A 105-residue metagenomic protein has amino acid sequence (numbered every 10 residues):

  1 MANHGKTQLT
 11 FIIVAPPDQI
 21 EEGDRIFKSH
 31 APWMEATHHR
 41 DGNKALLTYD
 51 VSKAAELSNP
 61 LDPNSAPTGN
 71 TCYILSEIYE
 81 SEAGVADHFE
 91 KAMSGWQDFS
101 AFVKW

Functional and structural regions predicted by a protein language model:
M1-I74, I78-K91, A101-W105: Short S/T/G/P-rich N-terminal loop/turn motif that feeds into the first structured element of a domain
